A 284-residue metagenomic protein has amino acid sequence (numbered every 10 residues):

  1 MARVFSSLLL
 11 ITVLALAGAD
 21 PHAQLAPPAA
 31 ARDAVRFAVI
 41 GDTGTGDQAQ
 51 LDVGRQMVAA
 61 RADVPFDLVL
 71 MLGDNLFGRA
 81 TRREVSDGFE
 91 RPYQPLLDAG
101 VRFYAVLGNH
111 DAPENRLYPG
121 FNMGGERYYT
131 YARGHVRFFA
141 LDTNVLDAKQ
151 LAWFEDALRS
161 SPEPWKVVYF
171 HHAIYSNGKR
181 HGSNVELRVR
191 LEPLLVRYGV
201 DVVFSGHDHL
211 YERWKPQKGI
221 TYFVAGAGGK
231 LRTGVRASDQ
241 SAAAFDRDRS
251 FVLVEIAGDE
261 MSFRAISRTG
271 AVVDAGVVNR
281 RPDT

Functional and structural regions predicted by a protein language model:
M1-V4: Positively charged n-region of N-terminal signal peptides that target proteins for export
S6-A17: Bacterial N-terminal signal peptides
D20-E84, N144, K149, N177: N-terminal active-site segment of His-dependent metallophosphoesterases
H22, S238, R280-T284: Non-catalytic terminal accessory segments
A29-A31, F77-K166, K179-V202, D208-A257: Extended active-site neighborhood of metal-dependent phosphoesterases/phosphodiesterases
A31, A243-T284: A short C-terminal boundary segment appended to hydrolase-like catalytic domains
F37-V39, V69-M71, A105-V106, V168 (+1 more regions): Residue-level marker for buried hydrophobic side chains located in beta-strands that build the well-ordered beta-sheet
D42, G73-D74, G108-N109, H171 (+1 more regions): Active-site glycine-centered loops adjacent to acidic/histidine catalytic or metal-binding residues that shape
